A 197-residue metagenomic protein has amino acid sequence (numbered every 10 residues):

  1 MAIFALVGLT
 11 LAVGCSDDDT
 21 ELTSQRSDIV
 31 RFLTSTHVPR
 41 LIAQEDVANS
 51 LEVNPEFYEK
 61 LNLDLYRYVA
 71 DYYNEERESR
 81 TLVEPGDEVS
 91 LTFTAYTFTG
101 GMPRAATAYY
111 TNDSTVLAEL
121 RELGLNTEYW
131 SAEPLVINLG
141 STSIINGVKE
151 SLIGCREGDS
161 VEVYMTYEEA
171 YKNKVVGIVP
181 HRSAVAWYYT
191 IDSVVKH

Functional and structural regions predicted by a protein language model:
M1-A2: Bacterial N-terminal signal peptides that target proteins for export
T10-G14: C-terminal motif of bacterial Sec signal peptides marking the signal peptidase cleavage site
C15-H197: Cross-family detector of peptidyl-prolyl cis-trans isomerase
